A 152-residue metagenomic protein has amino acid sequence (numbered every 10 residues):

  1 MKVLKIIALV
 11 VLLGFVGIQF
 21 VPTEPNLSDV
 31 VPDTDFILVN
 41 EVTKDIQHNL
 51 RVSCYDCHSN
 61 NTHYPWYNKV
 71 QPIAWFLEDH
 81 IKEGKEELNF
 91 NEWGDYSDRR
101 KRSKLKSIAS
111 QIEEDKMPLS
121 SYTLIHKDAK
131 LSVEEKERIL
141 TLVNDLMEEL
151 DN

Functional and structural regions predicted by a protein language model:
M1-V39, V143-N152: Post-cleavage N-terminal segment of exported redox proteins
N26-E41, F90-G94, S120-I125: Sequence context of c-type cytochrome heme-c attachment sites
L38-V42, A74-N89: Short microdomains enriched in Cys/His and/or Lys/Arg
V42-Y55, L77: Sequence/structural segment immediately N-terminal to covalent heme-attachment motifs in c-type and related
L50-T62, M117, I139: The canonical Cys-X-X-Cys-His
Y64-E78: Acidic helix-start/capping segments at beta-turn-to-alpha-helix junctions
I81-S110, K127-K136: Electron-transfer interface patches adjacent to heme c in soluble/periplasmic c-type cytochromes and di-/multiheme
D115-K116, T123, K127-D151: C-terminal capping alpha-helices of c-type cytochrome domains
